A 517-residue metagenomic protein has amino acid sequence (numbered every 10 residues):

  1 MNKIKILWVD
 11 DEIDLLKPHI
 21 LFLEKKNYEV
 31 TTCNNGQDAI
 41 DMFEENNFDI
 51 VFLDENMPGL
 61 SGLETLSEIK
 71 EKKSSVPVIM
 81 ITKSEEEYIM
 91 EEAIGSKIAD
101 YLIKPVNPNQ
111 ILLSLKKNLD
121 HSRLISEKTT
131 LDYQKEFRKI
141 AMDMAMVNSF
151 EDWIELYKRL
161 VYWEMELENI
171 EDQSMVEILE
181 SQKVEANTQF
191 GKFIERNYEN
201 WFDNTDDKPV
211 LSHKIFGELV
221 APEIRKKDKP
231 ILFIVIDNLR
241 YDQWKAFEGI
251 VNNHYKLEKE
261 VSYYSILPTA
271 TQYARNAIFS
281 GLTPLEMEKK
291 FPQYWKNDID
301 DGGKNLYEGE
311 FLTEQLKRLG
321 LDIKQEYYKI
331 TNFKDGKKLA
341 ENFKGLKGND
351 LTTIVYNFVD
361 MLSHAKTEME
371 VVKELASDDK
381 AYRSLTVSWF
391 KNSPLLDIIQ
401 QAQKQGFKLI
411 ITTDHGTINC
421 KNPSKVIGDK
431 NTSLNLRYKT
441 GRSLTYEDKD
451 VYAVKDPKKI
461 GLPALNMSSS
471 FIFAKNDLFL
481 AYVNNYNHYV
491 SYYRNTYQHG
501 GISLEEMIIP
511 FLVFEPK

Functional and structural regions predicted by a protein language model:
D10, D54, T82: Active-site residues of response regulator receiver
E12, L21-F22, N56, E91 (+2 more regions): Feature captures the catalytic ectodomains and active-site-proximal regions of enzymes that hydrolyze or transfer
I13-T31: Two-component/phosphorelay signaling modules centered on CheY-like receiver
L16, P58, T82: The feature encodes the CheY-like receiver
N34-D38, S61-E64: Acidic catalytic/metal-coordinating carboxylates
D41, L63-S74: Short amphipathic alpha-helix used as the core "switch/output" element in two-component signaling
N46-F52: Active-site beta3 strand of CheY-like receiver
E64, E85-D100: Alpha4 helix (beta4-alpha4-beta5 surface) of REC/receiver domains from two-component response regulators
